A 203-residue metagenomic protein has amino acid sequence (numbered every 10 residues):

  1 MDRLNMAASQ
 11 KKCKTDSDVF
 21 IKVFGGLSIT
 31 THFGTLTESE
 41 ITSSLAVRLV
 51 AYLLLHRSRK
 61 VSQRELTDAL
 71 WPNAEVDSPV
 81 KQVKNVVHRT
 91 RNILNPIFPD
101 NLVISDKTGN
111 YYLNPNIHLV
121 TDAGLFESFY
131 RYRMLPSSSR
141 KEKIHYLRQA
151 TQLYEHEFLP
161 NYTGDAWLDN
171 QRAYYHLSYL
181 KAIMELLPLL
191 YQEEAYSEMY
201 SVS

Functional and structural regions predicted by a protein language model:
M1-V47, N101-N110: Short boundary/linker motifs that mark transitions into or out of structured domains
F20, L94-I104, T151-T163: Proline-centered turn/helix-capping motifs that create local helix->coil transitions or kinks
G26, E40-A51, V76-I97: DNA-recognition element of transcription regulators
T37-L70, T90: Short amphipathic alpha-helical recognition elements used for nucleic-acid or partner binding across transcription
E75-S78, T108-S203: Intrinsically disordered, charged and Pro/Gly-enriched terminal/linker segments that flank large helical-solenoid
